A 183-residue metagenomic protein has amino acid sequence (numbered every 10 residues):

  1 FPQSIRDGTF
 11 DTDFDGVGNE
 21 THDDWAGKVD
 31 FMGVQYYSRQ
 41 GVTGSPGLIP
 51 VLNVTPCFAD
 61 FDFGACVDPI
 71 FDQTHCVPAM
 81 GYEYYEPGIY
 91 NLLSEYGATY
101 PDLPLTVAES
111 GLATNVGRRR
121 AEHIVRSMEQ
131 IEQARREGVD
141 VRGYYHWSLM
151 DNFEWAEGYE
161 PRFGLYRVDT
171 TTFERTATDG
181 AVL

Functional and structural regions predicted by a protein language model:
F1-L183: Active-site region of glycoside hydrolase catalytic domains
